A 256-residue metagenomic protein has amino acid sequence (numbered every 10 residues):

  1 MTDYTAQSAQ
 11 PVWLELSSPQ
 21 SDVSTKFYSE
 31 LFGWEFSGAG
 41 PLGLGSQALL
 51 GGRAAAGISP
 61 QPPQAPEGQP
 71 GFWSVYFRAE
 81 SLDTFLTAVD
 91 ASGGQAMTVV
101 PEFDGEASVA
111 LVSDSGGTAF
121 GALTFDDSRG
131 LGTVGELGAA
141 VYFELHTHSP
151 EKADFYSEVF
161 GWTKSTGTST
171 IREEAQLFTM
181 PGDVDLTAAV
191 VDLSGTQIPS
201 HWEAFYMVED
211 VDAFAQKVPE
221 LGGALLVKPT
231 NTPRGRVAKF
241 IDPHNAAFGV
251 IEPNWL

Functional and structural regions predicted by a protein language model:
M1-Q7, S92-V141, T166-V184, V191-L193 (+1 more regions): Vicinal oxygen chelate
T2-A54, A91, V99-A107, L145-D185 (+3 more regions): Core segments of cupin and vicinal oxygen chelate
Q10-P19, Q47-A48, Q64-A88, S108-S113 (+3 more regions): Vicinal oxygen chelate
E15, S24, K152, E209-A215 (+3 more regions): Ligand-binding pocket scaffold of soluble enzyme catalytic domains
S24-T25, A55, L86, A119 (+5 more regions): Internal amphipathic alpha-helical segments of the cytochrome P450 catalytic fold
G33, A56, Y76-R78, A96 (+6 more regions): Short, low-complexity, polar/charged sequence segments that are solvent-exposed and flexible
G40-V134: Active-site-adjacent scaffolding segments
